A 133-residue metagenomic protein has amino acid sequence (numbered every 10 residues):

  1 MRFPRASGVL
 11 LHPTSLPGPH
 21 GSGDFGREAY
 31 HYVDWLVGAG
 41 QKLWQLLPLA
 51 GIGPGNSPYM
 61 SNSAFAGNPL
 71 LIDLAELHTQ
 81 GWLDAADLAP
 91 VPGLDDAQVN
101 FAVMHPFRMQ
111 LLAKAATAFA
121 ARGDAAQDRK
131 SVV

Functional and structural regions predicted by a protein language model:
R2-V133: Acidic/aromatic-lined carbohydrate-recognition and catalytic surfaces of CAZymes acting on diverse glycans
